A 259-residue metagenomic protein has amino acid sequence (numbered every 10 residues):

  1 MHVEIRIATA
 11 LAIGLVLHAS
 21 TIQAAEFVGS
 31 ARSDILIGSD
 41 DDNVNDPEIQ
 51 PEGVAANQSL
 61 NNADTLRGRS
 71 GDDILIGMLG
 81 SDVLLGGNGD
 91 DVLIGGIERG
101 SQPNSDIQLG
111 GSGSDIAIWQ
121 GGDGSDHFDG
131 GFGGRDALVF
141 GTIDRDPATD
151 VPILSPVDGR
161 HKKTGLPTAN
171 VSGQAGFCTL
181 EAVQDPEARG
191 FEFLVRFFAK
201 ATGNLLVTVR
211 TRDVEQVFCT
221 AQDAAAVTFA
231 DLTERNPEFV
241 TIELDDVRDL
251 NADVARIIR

Functional and structural regions predicted by a protein language model:
M1-T9: Bacterial N-terminal signal peptides that target proteins for export
A8-H18: Bacterial N-terminal signal peptides
H18-E26: Sec/Tat signal peptide C-region and signal peptidase I cleavage site
R32-I37, D41-G173: Acidic, glycine-rich calcium-binding repeat modules characteristic of RTX/beta-roll and related beta-solenoid repeat
L85, I94, F177-T179, F218-T220: Sequence contexts marking disulfide-bonded cysteines in secreted/extracellular proteins
S155-E192, A199: Mixed-charge, low-complexity intrinsically disordered segments
A188-R259: Low-complexity acidic/polar repeat-biased segments
